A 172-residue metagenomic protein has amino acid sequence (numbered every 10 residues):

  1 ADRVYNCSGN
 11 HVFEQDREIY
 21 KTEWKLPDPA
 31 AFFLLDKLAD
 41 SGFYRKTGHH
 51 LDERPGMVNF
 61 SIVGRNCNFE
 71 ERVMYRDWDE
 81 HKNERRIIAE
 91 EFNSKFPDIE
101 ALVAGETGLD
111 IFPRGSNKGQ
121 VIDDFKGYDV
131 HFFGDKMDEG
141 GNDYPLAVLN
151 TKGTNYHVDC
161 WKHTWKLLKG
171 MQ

Functional and structural regions predicted by a protein language model:
A1-H50: Active-site phosphate-binding/coordination module
V4, F60, D143: Terminal peptide-recognition signature
Y5-S8, G105, D159-K162: Residues at the C-termini of beta-strands that transition into short coil/loop
Y44-H131, E139: Conserved acidic, metal-coordinating active-site core of Asp-based, Mg2+-dependent phosphoryl-transfer enzymes
F112-Q172: Mg2+-dependent phosphoryl-transfer enzymes with acidic/Ser/Thr/Gly-rich catalytic loops
